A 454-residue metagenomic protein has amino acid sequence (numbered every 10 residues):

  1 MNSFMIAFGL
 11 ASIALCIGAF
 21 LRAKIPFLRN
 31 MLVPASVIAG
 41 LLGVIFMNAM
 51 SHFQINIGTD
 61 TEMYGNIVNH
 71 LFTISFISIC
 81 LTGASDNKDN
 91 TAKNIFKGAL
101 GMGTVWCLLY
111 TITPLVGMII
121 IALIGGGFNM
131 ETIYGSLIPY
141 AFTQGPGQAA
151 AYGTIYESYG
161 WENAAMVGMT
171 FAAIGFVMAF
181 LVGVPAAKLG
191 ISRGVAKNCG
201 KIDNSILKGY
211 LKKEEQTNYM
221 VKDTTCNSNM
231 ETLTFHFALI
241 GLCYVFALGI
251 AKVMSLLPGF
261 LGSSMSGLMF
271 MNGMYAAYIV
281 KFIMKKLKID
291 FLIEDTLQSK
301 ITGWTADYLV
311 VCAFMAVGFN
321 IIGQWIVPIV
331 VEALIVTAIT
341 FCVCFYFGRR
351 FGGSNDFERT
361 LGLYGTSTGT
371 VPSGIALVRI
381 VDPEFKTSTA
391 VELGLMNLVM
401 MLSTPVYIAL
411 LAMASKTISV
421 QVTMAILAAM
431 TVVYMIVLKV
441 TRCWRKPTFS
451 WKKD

Functional and structural regions predicted by a protein language model:
M1, L189-T234, K285-F291, C443-D454: Intrinsically disordered, low-complexity non-transmembrane regions of multi-pass membrane transporters
M1-I13, E62-S75, Y134-P139, S264-A276 (+3 more regions): Structural signature of hydrophobic alpha-helical transmembrane segments
A14, L41-N48, E62-I95, M274-M284 (+1 more regions): Hydrophobic transmembrane alpha-helices of secondary-active transporters and Na+-translocating membrane complexes
N30, G83-G98, G125-T132, T154-M166 (+4 more regions): Juxtamembrane helix-boundary/capping and inter-helix hinge elements in multi-pass membrane proteins
G65-N66, D86-M118, G175, H236-I240 (+4 more regions): Entry/N-cap segments of selected transmembrane alpha helices and their immediately preceding amphipathic helices
I120, G127-N163, A186, D203-K208 (+1 more regions): Alpha-helical membrane segments and immediately flanking helix-loop junctions that form or couple to the substrate/ion
L239-F351: Transmembrane helical segments that form the transport core of multi-pass membrane transport proteins
L309-C312, V317-F319, I329, A333-C443: C-terminal transmembrane helix pair
